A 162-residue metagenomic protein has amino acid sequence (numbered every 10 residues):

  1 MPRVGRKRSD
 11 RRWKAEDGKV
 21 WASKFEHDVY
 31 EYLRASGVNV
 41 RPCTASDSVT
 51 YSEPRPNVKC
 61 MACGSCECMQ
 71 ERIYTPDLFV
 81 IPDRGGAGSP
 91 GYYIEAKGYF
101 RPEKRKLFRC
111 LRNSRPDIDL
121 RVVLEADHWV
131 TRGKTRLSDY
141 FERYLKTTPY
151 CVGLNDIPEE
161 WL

Functional and structural regions predicted by a protein language model:
M1-L162: Electrostatic, structured charged patches in enzyme active sites and in nucleic-acid/phosphate-binding
